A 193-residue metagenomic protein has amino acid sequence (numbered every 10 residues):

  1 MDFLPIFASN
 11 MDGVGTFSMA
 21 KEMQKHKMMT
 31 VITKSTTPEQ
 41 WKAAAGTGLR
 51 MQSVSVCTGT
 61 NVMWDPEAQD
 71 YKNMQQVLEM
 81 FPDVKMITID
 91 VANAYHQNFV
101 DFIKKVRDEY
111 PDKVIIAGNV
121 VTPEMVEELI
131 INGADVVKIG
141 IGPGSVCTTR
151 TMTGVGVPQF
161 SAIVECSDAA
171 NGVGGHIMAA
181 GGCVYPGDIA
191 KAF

Functional and structural regions predicted by a protein language model:
M1-H176: Active-site entrance/lid segments in N-terminal catalytic domains of soluble metabolic enzymes
V173-F193: Repeat-solenoid scaffold signature
